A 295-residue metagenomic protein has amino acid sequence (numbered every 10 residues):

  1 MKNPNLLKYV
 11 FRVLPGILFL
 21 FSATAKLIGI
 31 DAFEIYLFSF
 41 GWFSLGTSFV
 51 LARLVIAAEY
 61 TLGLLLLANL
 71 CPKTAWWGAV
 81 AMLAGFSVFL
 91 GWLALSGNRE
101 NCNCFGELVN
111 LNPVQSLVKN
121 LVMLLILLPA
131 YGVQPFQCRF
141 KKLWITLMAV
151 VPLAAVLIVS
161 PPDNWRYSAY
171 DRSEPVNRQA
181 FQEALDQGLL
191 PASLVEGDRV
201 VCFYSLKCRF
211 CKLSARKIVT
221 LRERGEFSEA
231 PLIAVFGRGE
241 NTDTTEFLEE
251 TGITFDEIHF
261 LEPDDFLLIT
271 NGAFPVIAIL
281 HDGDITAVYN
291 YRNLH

Functional and structural regions predicted by a protein language model:
L7-I28, V50-F89: Functionalized membrane-embedded alpha-helices
A84-V133: Membrane-embedded alpha-helical segments of integral membrane proteins
Q137-N164: Internal/C-terminal transmembrane anchor helices
Y170-R178, E223, T286-H295: Thiol-/selenol-based redox modules, centered on thioredoxin-like and closely related oxidoreductase domains
L190-K212, I218: Short active-site neighborhood of thiol/selenol oxidoreductases, capturing the structured segment around
F210-E226, R292: Typically the conserved alpha-helix immediately C-terminal to a functionally engaged Cys/Sec in thioredoxin-like
S228-T244, I253-P263: Thiol-based oxidoreductase modules, predominantly thioredoxin-like and allied folds used for disulfide exchange
P263-H295: Thiol/disulfide oxidoreductase modules built on the thioredoxin-like
